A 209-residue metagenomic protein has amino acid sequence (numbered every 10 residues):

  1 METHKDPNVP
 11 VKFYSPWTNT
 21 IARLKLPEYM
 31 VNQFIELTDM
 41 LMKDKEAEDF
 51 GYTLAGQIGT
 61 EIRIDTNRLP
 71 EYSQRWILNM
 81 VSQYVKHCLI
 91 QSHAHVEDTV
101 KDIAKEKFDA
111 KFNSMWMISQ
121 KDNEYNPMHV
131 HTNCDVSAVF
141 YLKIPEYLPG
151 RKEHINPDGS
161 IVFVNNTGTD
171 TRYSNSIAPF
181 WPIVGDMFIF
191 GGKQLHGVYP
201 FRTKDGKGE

Functional and structural regions predicted by a protein language model:
M1-A104, N123-N126: Non-heme Fe(II)/2-oxoglutarate
E2-S15, A22-P27, F180-P182, M187-G191 (+2 more regions): Localized chelating/binding microdomains that coordinate divalent metal ions or stabilize phosphate-bearing
T53, I58-E61, I161, Y199 (+1 more regions): Compositionally biased, intrinsically disordered low-complexity regions
L69-R75, H154, K204-G208: Short, surface-exposed loop and linker segments with low hydrophobicity and enrichment for Pro/Ser/Thr
D109, N113-I189, K193, G197-Y199 (+1 more regions): Catalytic core of non-heme Fe(II) oxygenases with the double-stranded beta-helix
